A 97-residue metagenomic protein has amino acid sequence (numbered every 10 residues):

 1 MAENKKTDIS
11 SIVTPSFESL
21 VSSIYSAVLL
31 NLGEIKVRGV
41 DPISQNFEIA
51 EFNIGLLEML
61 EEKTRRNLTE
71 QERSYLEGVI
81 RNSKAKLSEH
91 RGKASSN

Functional and structural regions predicted by a protein language model:
M1-G55, M59, Q71-N97: N-terminal intrinsically disordered, cationic/polar leader segments that include organellar targeting peptides
E61-E62, N67-L68: Well-ordered alpha/beta subsegment
